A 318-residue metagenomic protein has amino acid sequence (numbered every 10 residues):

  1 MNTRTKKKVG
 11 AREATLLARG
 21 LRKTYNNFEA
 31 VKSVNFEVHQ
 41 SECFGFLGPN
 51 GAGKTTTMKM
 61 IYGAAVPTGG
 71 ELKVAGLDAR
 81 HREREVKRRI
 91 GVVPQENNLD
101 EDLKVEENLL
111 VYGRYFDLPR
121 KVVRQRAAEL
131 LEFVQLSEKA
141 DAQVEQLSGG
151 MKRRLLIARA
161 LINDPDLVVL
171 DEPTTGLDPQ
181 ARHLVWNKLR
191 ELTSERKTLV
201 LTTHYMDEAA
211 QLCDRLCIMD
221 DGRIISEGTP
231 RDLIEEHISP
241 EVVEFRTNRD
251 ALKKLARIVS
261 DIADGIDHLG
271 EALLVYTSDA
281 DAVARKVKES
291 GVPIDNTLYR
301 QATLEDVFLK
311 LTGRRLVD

Functional and structural regions predicted by a protein language model:
G70-D78, E85-V86: Conserved ABC transporter NBD signature motif
L110, R114, K121-K139: Conserved ABC ATPase "signature" region
Q143-L147: Conserved ABC ATPase signature
D164: Conserved catalytic motifs of ABC-family nucleotide-binding domains
V168-D171: Catalytic Walker B motif of ABC-type/P-loop ATPase nucleotide-binding domains
W186-S278: ABC transporter nucleotide-binding domain
